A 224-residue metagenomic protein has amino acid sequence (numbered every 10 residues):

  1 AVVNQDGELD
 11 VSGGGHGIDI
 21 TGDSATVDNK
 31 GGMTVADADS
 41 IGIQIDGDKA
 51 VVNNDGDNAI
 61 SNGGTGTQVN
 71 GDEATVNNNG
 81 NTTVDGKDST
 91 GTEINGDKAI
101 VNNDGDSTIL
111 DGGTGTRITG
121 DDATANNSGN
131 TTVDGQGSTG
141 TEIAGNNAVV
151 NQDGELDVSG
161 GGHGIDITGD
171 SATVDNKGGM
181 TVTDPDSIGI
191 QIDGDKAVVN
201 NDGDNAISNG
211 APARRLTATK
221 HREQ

Functional and structural regions predicted by a protein language model:
A1-G13, A25-D39, V51-G63, T75 (+7 more regions): Beta-strand-rich solenoid/repeat architectures in extracellular/passenger domains of polysaccharide-targeting enzymes
H16-D23, I41-D46, T65-D72, K87-D97 (+6 more regions): Glycine-rich beta-solenoid repeat tracts in large extracellular/virion proteins
V52, E93, V101, D122-T124 (+3 more regions): Short polybasic linear motifs
